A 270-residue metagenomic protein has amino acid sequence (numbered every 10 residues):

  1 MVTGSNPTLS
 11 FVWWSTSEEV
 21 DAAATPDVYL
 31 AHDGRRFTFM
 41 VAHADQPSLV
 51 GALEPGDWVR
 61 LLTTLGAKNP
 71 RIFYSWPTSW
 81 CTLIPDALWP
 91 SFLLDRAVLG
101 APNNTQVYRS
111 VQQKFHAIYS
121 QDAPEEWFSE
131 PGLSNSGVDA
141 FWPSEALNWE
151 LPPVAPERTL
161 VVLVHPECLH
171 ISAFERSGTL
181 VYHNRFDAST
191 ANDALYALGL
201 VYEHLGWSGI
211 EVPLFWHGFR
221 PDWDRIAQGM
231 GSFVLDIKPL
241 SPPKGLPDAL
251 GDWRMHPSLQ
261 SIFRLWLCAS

Functional and structural regions predicted by a protein language model:
M1-S270: Hydrophobic/aromatic-enriched cytosolic interaction surfaces used to assemble or bind macromolecules
